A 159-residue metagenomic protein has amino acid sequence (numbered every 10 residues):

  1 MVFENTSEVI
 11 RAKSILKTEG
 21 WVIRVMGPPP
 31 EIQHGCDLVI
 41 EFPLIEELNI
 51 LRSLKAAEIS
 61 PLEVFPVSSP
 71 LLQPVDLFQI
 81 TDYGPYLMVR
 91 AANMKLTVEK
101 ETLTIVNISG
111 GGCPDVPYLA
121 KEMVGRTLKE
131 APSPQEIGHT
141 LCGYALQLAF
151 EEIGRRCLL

Functional and structural regions predicted by a protein language model:
M1-V2, D37-P43: Short cationic amphipathic helices and targeting signals
E4-R24: Short amphipathic alpha-helix segments
N5-E8, F42-L48: Helix N-cap motif at beta-to-alpha junctions
A12-L16, I50-S60: Short amphipathic alpha-helices in soluble, non-transmembrane regions that often serve as interface/regulatory elements
V22-P28, E63: A short linear hydrophobic-aromatic micro-motif
P30-L38: Short, charge-patterned binding micro-sites
E47, M88-L159: Active-site- and interface-proximal helix/loop "cap" or "latch" segments in soluble metabolic and energy-transducing
F65-E101: Structured beta-strand/loop patches that form or line metal/cofactor-binding pockets in enzymes
